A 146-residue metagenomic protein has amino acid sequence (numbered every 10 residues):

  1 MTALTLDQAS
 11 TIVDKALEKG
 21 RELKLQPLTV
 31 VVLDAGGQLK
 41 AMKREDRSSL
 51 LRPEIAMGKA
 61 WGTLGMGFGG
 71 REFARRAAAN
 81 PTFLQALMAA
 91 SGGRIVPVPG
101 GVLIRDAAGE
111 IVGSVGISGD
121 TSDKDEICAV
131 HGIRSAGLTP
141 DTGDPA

Functional and structural regions predicted by a protein language model:
M1-A146: Flexible, solvent-exposed loop/hinge segments and secondary-structure transition points
